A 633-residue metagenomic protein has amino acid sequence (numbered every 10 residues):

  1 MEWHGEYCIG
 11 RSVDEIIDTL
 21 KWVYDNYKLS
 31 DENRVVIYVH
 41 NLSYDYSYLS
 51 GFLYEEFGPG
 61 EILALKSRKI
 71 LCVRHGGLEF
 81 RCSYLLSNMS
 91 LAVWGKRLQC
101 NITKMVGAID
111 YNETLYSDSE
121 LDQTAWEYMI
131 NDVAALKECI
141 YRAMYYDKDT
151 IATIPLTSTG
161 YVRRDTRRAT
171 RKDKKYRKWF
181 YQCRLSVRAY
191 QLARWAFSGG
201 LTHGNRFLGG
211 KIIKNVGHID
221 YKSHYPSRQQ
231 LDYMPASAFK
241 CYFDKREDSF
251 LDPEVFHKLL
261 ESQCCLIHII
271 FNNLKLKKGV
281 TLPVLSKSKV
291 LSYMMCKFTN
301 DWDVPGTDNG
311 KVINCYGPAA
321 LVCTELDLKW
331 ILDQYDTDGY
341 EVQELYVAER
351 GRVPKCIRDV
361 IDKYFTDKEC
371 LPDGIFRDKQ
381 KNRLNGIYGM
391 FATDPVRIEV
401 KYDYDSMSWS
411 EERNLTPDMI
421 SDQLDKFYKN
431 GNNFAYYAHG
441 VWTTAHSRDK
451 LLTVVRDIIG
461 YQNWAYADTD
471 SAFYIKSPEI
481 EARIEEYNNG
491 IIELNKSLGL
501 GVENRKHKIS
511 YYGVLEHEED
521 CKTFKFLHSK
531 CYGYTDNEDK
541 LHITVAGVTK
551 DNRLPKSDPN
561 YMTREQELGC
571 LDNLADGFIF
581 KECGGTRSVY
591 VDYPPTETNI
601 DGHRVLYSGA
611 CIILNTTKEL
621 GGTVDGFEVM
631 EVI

Functional and structural regions predicted by a protein language model:
E2-H40, Y46-I633: Conserved acidic
